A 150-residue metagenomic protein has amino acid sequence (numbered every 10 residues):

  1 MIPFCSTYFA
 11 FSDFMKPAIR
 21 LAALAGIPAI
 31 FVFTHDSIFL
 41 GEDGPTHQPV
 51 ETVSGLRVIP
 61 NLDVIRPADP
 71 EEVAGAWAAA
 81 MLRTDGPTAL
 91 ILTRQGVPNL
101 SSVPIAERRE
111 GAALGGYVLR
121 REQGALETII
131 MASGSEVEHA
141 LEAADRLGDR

Functional and structural regions predicted by a protein language model:
M1-I129: Conserved thiamine diphosphate
Q123-R150: Short, acidic loop-beta-alpha module within alpha/beta folds
